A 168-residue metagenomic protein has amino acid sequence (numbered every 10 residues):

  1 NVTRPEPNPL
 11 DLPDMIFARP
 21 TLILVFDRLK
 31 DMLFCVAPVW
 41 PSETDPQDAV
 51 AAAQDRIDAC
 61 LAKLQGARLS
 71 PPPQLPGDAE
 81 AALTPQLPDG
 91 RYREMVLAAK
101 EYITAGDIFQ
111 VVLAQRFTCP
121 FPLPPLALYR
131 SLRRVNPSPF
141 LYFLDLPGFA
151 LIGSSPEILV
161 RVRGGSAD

Functional and structural regions predicted by a protein language model:
N1-D168: Extended alpha-helical targeting/anchoring segments, especially N-terminal organellar/secretory targeting helices
